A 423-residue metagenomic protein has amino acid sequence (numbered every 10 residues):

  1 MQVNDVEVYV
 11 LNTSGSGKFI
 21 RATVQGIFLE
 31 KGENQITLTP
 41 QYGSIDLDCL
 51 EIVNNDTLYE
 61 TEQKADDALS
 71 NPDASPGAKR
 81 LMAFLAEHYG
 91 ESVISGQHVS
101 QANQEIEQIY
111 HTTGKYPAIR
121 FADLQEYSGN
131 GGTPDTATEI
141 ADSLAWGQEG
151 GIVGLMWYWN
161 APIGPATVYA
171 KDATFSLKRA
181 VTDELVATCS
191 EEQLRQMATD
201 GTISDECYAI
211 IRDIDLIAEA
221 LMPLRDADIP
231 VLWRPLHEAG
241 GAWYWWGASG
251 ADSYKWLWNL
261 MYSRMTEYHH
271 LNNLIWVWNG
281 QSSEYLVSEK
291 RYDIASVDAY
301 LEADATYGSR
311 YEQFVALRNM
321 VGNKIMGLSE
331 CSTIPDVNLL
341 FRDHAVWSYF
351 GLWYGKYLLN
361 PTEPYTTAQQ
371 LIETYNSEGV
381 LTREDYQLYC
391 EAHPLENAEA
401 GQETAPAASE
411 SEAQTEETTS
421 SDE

Functional and structural regions predicted by a protein language model:
M1-A78: Extracytoplasmic
V24, E51-A137, A141-L144, V380 (+2 more regions): N-terminal module-boundary/linker segments of secreted carbohydrate-active enzymes
G96-H98, R234-L236, G240, W258-E284 (+1 more regions): Aromatic-lined carbohydrate-recognition surfaces of secreted/lumenal glycan-active proteins
G96-V99, K324-E403: Substrate-binding cleft of secreted/luminal carbohydrate-active enzymes
Q101-I109, A137-A141, L216-A220, W278-L286 (+2 more regions): Alpha-helical scaffolding within the catalytic cores of extracellular/periplasmic polymer-degrading hydrolases
A122, S282-A305, L352-W353: Aromatic- and acid-rich polysaccharide-binding/catalytic face of secreted or lumenal carbohydrate-active enzymes
G129-G132, T136-L260, E267, L271: Substrate-binding cleft of extracellular glycoside hydrolase catalytic domains
A398-E423: Intrinsically disordered, low-complexity repeat and linker tracts
